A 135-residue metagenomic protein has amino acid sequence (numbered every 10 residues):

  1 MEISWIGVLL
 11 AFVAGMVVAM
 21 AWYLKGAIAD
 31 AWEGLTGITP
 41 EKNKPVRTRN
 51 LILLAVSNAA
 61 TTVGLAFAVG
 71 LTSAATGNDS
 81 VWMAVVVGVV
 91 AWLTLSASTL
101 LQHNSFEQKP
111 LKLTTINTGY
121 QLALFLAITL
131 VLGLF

Functional and structural regions predicted by a protein language model:
M1-F135: Juxtamembrane/disordered regions of integral membrane proteins
